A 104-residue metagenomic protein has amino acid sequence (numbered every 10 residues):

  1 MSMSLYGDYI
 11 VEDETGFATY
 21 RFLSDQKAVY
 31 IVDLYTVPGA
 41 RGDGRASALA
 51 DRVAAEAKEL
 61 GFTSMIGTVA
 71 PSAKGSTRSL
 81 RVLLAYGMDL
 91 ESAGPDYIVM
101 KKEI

Functional and structural regions predicted by a protein language model:
S2-A18: Conserved beta-hairpin
Y20-F22, T36: GNAT/GCN5-related N-acetyltransferase fold signature
K27-P38: Conserved acetyl-CoA binding element of GNAT-fold acetyltransferases
T36, G42-A55, R81: Conserved acetyl-CoA-binding loop-helix of GNAT-fold acetyltransferases
A57-S72: Conserved GNAT acetyl-CoA-binding A-motif
P71-S92: Conserved active-site alpha-helix within GNAT-family acetyltransferase domains
A93-I104: STAS-like cytosolic regulatory interaction modules
